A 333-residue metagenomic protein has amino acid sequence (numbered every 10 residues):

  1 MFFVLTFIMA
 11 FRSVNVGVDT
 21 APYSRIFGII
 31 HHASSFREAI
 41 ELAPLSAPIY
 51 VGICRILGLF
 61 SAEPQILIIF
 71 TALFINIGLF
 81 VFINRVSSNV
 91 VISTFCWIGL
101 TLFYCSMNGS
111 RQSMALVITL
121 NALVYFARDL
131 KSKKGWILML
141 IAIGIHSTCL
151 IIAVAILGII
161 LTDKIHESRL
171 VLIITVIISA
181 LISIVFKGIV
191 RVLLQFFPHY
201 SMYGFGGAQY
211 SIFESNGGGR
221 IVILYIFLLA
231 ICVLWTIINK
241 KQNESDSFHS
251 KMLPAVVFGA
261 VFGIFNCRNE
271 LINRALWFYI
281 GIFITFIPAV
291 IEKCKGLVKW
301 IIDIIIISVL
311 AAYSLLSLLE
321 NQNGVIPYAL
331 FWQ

Functional and structural regions predicted by a protein language model:
A21-I29, F36-A62: Short hydrophobic/aromatic helix or loop-helix immediately within or flanking a transmembrane segment in polytopic
A21-S24, H31, F36, V51 (+2 more regions): Alpha-helical transmembrane segments and terminal signal-anchor/GPI-anchor hydrophobic tails, characterized by long
C54-G58, L67-G78, F283: Transmembrane alpha-helices of multi-pass, membrane-embedded glycan-processing enzymes that use lipid-linked
F80-L100: Transmembrane-helix signature of polytopic, membrane-embedded enzymes that assemble or transfer cell-envelope glycans
L102, K134-G158, A260-I264: Membrane-interface alpha helices of multi-pass inner-membrane proteins
M107-S113: Short acidic/glycine- and proline-prone juxtamembrane loop motifs at membrane-interface regions of multi-pass membrane
T119-K133: Membrane-interface transmembrane helices that cradle and orient dolichyl/undecaprenyl
L172-I178, K295-L315: Signature aromatic-anchored transmembrane alpha helix within multi-pass, membrane-resident enzymes that catalyze glycan
